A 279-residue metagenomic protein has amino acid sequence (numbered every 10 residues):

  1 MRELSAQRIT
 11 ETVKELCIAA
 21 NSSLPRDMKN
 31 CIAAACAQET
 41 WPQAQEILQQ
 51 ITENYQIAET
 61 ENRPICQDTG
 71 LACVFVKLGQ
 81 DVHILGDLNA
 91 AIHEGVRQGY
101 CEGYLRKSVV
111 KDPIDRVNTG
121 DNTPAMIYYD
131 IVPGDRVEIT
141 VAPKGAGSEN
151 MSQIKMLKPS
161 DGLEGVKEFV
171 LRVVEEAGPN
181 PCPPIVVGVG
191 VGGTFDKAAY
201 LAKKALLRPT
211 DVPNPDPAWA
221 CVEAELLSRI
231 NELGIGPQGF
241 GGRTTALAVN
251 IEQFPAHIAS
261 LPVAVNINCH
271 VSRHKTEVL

Functional and structural regions predicted by a protein language model:
M1-V189, T194-L279: Non-transmembrane, aqueous-exposed alpha-helical and coiled segments at domain scale
